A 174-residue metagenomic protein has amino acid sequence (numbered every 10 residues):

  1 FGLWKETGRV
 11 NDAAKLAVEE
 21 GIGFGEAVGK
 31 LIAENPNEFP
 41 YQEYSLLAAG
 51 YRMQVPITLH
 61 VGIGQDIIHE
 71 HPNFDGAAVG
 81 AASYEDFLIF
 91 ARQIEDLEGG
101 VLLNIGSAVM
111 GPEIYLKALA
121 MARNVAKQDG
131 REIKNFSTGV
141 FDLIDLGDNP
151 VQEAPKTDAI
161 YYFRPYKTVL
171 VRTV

Functional and structural regions predicted by a protein language model:
F1-L59: Ligand-binding beta-strand-loop-alpha-helix segment within the catalytic cores of soluble metabolic enzymes
G29, Y44-Y51, T58, L88-E95 (+1 more regions): Predominant activation on well-ordered alpha-helical scaffold segments within soluble catalytic domains
P36, T58-V61, L103-N104, V140: General beta-strand structural signal in soluble alpha/beta enzymes
F39, V61-G62, A77-E95: A general structural motif
T58-E70: Active-site rim beta-loop-alpha module in soluble metabolic enzymes
I67-A82, L119-A122: Short, surface-exposed, charged loop/turn segments at secondary-structure junctions
R92, G99, A108-V174: C-terminal functional extensions of proteins
L97-L103: Short, surface-exposed connector motifs at secondary-structure boundaries
